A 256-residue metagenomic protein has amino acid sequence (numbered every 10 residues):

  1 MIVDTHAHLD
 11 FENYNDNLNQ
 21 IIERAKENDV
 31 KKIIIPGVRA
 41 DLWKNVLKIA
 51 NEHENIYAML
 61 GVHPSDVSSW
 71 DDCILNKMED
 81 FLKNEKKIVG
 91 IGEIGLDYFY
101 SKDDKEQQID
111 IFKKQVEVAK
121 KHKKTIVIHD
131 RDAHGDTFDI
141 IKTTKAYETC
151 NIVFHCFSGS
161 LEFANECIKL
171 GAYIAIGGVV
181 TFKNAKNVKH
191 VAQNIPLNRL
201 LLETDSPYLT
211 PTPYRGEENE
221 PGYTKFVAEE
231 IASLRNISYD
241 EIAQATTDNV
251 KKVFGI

Functional and structural regions predicted by a protein language model:
M1-I256: Mid-domain alpha/beta scaffold segments of enzyme catalytic cores
